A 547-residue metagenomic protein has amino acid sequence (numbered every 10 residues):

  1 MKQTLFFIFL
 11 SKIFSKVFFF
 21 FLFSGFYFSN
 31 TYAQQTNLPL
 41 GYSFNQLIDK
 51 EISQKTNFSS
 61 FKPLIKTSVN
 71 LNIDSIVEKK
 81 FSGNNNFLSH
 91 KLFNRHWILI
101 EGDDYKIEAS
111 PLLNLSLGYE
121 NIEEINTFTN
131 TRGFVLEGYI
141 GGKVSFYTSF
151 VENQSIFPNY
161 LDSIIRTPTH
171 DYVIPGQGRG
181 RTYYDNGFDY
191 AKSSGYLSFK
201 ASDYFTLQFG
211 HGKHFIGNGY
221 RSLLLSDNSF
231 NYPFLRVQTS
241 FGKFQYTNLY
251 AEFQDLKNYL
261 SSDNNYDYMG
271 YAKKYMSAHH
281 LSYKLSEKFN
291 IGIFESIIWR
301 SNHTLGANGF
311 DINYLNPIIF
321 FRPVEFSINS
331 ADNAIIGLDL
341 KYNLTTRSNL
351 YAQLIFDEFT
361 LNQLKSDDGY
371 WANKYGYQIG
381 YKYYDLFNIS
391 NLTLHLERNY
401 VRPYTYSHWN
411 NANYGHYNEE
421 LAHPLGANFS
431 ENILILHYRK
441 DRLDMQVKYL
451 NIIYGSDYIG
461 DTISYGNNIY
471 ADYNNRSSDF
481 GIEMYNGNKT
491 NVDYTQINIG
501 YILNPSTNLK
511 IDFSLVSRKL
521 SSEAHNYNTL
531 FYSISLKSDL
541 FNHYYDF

Functional and structural regions predicted by a protein language model:
M1-N37: Bacterial Sec-dependent N-terminal signal peptides
M1-T4, L64, T169, I318: Generic low-complexity segments that are intrinsically disordered, proline-rich and/or Lys/Arg-biased
F23-S24, T169-D171, F230-Y232, F241-K243 (+4 more regions): Short, intrinsically disordered/low-complexity patches at protein termini and at juxtamembrane boundaries
A33, Y190, K284-F547: Exposed, low-structure sequence patches enriched in small/polar residues
Q35-N290, E295-H303, L364-Y375, K382-Y400 (+3 more regions): Outer-membrane beta-barrel channel domains
